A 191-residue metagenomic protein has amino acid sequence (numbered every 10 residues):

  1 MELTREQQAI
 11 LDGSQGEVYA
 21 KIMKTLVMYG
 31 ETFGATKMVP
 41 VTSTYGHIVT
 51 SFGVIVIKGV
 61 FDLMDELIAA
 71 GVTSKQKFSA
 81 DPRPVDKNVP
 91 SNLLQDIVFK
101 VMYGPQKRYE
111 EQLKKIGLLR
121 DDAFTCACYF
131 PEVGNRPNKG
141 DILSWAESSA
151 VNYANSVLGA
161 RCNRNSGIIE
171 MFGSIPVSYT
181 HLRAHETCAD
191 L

Functional and structural regions predicted by a protein language model:
M1-L67: N-terminal basic/disordered segments at the start of proteins
E31, A35, V72, L118-D121 (+1 more regions): Short aromatic/hydrophobic-glycine micro-motifs
P40-G53, S79-D96: Glycine-/proline-rich flexible loop or hinge segments
L67-G71, P137: Flexible, charged surface loops at secondary-structure boundaries
S74-Q76: Hydrophobic faces of well-ordered beta-strands that scaffold small-molecule active sites in alpha/beta enzyme cores
P84-E170, S174-V177: A generic, well-ordered mixed alpha/beta core segment in the N-terminal half of proteins
T180-T187: Conserved small/polar residues in nucleotide/adenosyl-binding loops
A189-L191: Positively charged, amphipathic N-terminal segments that serve as targeting/anchoring signals
